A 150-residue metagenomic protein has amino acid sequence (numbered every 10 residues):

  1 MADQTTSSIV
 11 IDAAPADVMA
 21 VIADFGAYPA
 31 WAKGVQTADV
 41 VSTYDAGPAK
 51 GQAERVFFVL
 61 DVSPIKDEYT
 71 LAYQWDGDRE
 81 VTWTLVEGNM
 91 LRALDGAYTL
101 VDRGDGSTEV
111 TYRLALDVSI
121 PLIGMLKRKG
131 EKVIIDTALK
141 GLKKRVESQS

Functional and structural regions predicted by a protein language model:
M1-K50: Hydrophobic ligand-binding cavity/cleft-lining segments
T6, T108-T111: Ser/Thr-centric signal marking residues that sit in or immediately flank functional binding/regulatory motifs
I9-D17, R55, L60-D61, W83-T84: Short, charged low-complexity linear motifs
D17-I22, Y28, V56, L100 (+2 more regions): Hydrophobic pocket/interface hotspot
P29-A30, T37-G47, V59-S107, A115-D117 (+1 more regions): Hydrophobic-ligand binding "helix-grip"
A115-S150: A conserved amphipathic terminal alpha-helix motif
